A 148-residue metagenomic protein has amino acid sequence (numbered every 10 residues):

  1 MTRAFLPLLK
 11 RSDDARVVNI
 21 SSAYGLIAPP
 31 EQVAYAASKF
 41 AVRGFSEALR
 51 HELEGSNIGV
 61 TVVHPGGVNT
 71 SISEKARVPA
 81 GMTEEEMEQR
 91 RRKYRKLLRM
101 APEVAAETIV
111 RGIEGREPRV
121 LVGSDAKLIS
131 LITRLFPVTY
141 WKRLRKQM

Functional and structural regions predicted by a protein language model:
T2, S38: Active-site helix of classical SDR
A4-D13: A short helix-coil junction within the Rossmann-fold of NAD(P)-dependent oxidoreductases
P7, H51-E54: Alpha-helical segment proximal to the catalytic Tyr-Lys
L8, G25-I27: Conserved catalytic-site region of short-chain dehydrogenase/reductase
S22: Residue(s) in the substrate-gating loop at a strand-loop-helix junction that position the organic substrate next
P29-V33: Active-site loop immediately N-terminal to the catalytic Tyr-X3-Lys motif of short-chain dehydrogenase/reductase
F40-E47, H51, E107: Conserved active-site helix of classical SDR/Rossmann-fold NAD(P)-dependent CH-OH oxidoreductases
G55-L121: SDR active-site lid
